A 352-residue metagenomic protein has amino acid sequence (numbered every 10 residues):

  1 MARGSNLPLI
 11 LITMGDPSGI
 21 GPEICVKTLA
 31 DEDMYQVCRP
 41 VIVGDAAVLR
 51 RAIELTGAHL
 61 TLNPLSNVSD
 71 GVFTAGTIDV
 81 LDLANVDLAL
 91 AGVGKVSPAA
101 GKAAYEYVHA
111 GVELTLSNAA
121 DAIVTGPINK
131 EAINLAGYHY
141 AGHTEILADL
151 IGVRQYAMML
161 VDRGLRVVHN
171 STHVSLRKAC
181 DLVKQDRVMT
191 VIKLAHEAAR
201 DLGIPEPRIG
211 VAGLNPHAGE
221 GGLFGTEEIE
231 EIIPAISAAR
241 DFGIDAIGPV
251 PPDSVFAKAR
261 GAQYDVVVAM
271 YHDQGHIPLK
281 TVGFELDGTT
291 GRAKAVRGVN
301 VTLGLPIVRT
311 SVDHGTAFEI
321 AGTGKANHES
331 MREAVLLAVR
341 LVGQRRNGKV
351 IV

Functional and structural regions predicted by a protein language model:
M1-H143, D186-G210, L214-M270, Q274-N300 (+1 more regions): Contiguous, glycine/small-aliphatic-enriched amphipathic segments in soluble metabolic enzymes
V68-S69, A148, Y156-M159, R200-D201: A generic local secondary-structure boundary/capping motif
L135-A157: Glycine/threonine-rich beta-strand-loop-alpha-helix active-site module that forms ligand/phosphate-binding
L150-L165, T302-A317: Short, flexible loop segments at boundaries between secondary-structure elements
L160-L182, D186-T190: Ligand-binding beta-strand-loop-alpha-helix segment within the catalytic cores of soluble metabolic enzymes
